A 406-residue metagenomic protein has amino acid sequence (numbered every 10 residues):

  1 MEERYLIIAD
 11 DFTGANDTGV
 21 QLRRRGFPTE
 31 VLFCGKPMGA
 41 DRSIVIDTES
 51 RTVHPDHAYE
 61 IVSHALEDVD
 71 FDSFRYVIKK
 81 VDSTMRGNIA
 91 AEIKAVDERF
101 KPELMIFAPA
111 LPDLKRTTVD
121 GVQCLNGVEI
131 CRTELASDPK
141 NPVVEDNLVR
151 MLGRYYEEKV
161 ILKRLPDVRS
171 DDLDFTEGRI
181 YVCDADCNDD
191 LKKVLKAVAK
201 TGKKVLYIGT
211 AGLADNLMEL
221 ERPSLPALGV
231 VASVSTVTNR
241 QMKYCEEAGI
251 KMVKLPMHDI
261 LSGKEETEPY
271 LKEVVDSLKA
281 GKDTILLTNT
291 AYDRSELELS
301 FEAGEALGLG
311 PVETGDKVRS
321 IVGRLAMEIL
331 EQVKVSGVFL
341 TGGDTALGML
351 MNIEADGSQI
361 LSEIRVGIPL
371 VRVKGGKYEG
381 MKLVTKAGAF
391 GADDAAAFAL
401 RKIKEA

Functional and structural regions predicted by a protein language model:
M1-I7, E30-L32, A58, L66-R75 (+2 more regions): Cap/lid and interdomain-hinge subdomains that line or gate substrate/regulatory clefts in soluble alpha/beta enzymes
I7-A9, E30-L32, V77-K80, M105-P109 (+9 more regions): General beta-strand structural signal in soluble alpha/beta enzymes
T18-V20, N88-A91, R116-Q123, K193-A197 (+5 more regions): Short acidic, glycine/serine/threonine-rich loops at helix termini
S43-S50, A280-K282, R372-A406: A structural-propensity feature for long, helix-poor, extended segments
N126-V274: Conserved, well-structured core segments that form the ligand-binding/active-site neighborhood of functional domains
D215, V275-D276, E305-F339, D344-I360: Catalytic cores of soluble, metal-dependent hydrolases
V231, N239-S320: A glycine- and small/hydrophobic-rich beta-loop-beta segment that serves as a flexible "lid/hinge" or phosphate-binding
V335, T341-D393: Conserved, well-ordered active-site substructure
